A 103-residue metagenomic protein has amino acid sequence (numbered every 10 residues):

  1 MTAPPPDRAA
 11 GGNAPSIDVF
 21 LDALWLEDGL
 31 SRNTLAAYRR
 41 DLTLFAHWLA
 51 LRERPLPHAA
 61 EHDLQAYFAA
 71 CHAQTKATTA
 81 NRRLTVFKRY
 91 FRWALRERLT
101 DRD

Functional and structural regions predicted by a protein language model:
T2-D7, V19-N33, R39-D103: N-terminal core-binding DNA-recognition domain of tyrosine recombinases/integrases
A10-D18: Onset of an N-terminal alpha helix
